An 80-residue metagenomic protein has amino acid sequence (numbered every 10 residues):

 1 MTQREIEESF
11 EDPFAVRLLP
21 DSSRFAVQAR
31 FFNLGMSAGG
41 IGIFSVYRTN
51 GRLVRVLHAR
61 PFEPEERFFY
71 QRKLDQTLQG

Functional and structural regions predicted by a protein language model:
M1-G80: Ribonuclease/tRNase effector modules and their secretory precursors
